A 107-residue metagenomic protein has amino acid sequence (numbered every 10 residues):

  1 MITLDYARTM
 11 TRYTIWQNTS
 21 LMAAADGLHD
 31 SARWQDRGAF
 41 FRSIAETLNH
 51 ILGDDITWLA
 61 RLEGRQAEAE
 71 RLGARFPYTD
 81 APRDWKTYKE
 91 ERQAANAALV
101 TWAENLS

Functional and structural regions predicted by a protein language model:
M1, E70-A81: A short small-residue
M1-I2, F40, L72, A94-A98 (+1 more regions): Structured surface interface patches that mediate subunit assembly and partner/cofactor docking
L4-M10, W85-Y88: Active-site rim elements
R8-R75: Short, contiguous alpha-helical
D80-S107: Acidic/histidine-rich alpha-helical segments that form the ligand environment of transition-metal centers
